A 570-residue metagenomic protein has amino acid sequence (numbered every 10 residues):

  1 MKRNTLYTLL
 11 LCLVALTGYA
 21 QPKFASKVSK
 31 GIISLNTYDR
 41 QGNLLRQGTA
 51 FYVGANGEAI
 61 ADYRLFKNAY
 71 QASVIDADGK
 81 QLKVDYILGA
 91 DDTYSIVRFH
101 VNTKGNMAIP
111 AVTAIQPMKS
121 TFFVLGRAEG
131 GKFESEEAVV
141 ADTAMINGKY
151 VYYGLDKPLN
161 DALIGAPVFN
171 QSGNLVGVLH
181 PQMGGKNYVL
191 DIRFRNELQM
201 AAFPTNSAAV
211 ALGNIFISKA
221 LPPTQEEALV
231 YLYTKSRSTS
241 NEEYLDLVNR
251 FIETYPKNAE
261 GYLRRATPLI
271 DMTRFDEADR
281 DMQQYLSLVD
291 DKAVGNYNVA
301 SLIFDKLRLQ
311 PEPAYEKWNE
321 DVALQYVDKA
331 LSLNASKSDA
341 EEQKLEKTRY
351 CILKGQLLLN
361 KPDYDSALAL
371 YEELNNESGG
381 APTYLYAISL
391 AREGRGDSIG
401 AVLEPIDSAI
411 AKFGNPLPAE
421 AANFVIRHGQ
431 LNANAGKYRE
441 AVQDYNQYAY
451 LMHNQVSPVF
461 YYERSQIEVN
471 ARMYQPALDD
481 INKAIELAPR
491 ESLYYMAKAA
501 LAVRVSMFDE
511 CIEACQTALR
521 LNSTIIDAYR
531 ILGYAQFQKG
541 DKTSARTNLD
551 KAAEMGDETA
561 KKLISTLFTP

Functional and structural regions predicted by a protein language model:
Q21, Y38-N56, D62, Q81-K83 (+1 more regions): A conserved glycine-rich beta-strand in the N-terminal activation segment of trypsin-fold
Q21-S26, N106-Y152, L159-L163, L179-L190 (+1 more regions): Flexible, gly/ser-rich surface segments that form the specificity/activation loops bordering the active-site cleft
P22-A25, M107, V178-E243: C-terminal cap/linker of serine protease catalytic domains
G54-L125, G130-E134, K149: Conserved active-site neighborhood of the chymotrypsin/trypsin-like protease fold
I215-K219, N249-Y255, Y285-V294, L309 (+5 more regions): Flexible helix-coil transition and linker loops at the boundaries of alpha-helical arrays
Y244, A278, A323, A367 (+5 more regions): Single-residue signature of alpha-solenoid repeat helices
R264, N298, L353, L385-A387 (+5 more regions): Canonical tetratricopeptide repeat
D271, D305-L309, N360, R392-R395 (+6 more regions): Register position in tetratricopeptide repeats
